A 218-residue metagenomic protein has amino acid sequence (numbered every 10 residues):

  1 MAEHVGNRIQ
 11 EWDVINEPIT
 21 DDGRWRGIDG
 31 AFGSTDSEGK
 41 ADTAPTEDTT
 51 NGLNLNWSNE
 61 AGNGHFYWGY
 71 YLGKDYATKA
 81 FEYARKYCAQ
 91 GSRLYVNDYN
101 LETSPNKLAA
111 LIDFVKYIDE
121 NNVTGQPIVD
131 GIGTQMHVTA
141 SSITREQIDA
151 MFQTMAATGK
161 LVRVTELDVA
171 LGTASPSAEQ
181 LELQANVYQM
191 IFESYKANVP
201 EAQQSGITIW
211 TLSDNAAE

Functional and structural regions predicted by a protein language model:
M1-N16, G39, L72-Y87, D113-G125 (+1 more regions): An active-site-proximal structural segment forming one wall of the substrate-binding cleft that immediately precedes
A2-S37, T49-W57, G62, Y95-Y99 (+2 more regions): Active-site groove signature of glycoside hydrolases
I9-N16, F66-A109, R163-E166, S205-L212: Aromatic-lined carbohydrate-recognition surfaces of secreted/lumenal glycan-active proteins
G23-G27, A80, S104-V123, T144-F152: Distinct, well-ordered alpha-helical segments
R24-A61, H137-M151, M155, D168-A178: Substrate-binding surface in catalytic domains of secreted glycosidases
H65-Y76, N106, A110, I143 (+2 more regions): Alpha-helix N-cap and loop-to-helix initiation/capping positions
S92-T103, T134-T139, A157-Y188, W210-E218: Active-site clefts of carbohydrate-active enzymes
E120-N121, R145-E166, P176-Q204: Catalytic-core region of carbohydrate-active enzymes that cleave or remodel glycosidic bonds
